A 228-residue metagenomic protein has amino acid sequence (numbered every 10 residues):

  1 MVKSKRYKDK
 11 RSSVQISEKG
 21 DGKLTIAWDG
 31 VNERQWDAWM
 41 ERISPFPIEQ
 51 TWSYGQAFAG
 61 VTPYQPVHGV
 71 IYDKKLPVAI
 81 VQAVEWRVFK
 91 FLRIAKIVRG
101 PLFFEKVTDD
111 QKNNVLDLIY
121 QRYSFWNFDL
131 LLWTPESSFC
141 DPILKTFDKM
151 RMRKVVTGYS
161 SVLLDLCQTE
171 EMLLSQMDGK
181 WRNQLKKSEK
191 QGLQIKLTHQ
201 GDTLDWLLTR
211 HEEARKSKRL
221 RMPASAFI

Functional and structural regions predicted by a protein language model:
M1-S13: Short Lys/Arg-rich cationic patches that frequently serve as NLS/NoLS or arginine-rich RNA/DNA-binding motifs
K10-Q15, G30-R34: N-terminal catalytic cores of peptidoglycan-degrading enzymes
S17-D21: Short, contiguous pre-domain boundary segments
G22-K74, V78-F91, P135-T157, L163 (+2 more regions): A conserved beta-strand-loop-helix scaffold within acyl/acetyltransferase catalytic domains
K90-T157: Acyl-donor binding region in acyl/amide transferases
